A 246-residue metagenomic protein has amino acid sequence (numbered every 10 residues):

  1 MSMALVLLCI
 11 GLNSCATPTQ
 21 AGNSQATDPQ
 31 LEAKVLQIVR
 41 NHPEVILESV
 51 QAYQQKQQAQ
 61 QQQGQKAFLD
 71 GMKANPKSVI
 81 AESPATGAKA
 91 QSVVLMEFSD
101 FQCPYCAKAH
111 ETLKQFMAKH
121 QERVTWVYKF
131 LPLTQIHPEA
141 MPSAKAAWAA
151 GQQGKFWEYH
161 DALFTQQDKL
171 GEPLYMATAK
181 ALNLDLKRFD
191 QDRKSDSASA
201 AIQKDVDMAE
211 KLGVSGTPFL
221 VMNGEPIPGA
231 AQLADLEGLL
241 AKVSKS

Functional and structural regions predicted by a protein language model:
S2-A74: N-terminal targeting signals for export/organelle localization
C15-L36, K56, A177-S246: C-terminal cap of thioredoxin/glutaredoxin-like
L31-V35, H42, I46-S49, A109-T112 (+8 more regions): Stable alpha-helical elements in mature extracytoplasmic
R40, Q51-Q54, F164-D168, K180 (+1 more regions): Short amphipathic alpha-helical surface patches that mediate protein-protein
P76-V93, A118: A short beta-strand-turn-helix
T86, L170, I227: Short clusters of hydrophobic/aromatic residues that line enzyme substrate/ligand-binding pockets
M96-E97, F101-Q102, A107-K180, L184-D185 (+4 more regions): Structural alpha/beta surface segment adjacent to cysteine/selenocysteine redox centers across thiol/disulfide enzymes
